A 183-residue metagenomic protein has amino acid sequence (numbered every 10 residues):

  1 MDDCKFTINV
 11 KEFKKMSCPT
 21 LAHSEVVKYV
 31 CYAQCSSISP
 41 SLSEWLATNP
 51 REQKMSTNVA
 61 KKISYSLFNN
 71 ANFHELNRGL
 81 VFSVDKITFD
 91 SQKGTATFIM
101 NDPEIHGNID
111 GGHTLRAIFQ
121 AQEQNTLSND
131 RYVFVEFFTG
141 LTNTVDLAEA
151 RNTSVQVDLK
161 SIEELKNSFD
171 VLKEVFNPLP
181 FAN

Functional and structural regions predicted by a protein language model:
M1-E75, T97, H106: N-terminal extension/subdomain marker
E52-S56, A60-G79, L115-N129, A182-N183: Generic hydrophobic segment detector
I63, L80-F82, V135, L147: Generic structural hydrophobic/aromatic packing signal, biased to beta-strands
E75-K93: Charged, flexible boundary elements
T88-S91, A96-N183: Basic- and aromatic-enriched surface patches that contact anionic nucleotides/nucleic acids
